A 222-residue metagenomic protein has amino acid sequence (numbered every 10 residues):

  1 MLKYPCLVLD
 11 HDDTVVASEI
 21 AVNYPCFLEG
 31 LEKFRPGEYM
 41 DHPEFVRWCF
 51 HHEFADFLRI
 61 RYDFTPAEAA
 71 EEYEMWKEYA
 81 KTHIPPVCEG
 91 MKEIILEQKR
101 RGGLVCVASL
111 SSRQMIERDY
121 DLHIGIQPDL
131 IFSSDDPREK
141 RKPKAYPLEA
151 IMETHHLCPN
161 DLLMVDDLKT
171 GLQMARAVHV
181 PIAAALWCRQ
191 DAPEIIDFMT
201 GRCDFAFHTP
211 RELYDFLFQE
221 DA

Functional and structural regions predicted by a protein language model:
M1-P5, R113, E117-A222: Asp-based, Mg2+/Mn2+-dependent phosphohydrolase catalytic module
L2-E93: N-terminal helical cap/lid subdomain that shapes the substrate entry/recognition surface in HAD-like hydrolases
Y79-V107, R113, E117, A145: Short, acidic loop-to-helix structural element flanking the phosphoryl-transfer center in phosphate-processing enzymes
